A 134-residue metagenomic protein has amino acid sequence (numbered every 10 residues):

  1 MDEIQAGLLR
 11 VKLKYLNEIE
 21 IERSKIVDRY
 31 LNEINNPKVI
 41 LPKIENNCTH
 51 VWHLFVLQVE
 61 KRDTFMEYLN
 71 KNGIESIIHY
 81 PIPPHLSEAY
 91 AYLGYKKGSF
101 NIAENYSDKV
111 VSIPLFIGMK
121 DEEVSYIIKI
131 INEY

Functional and structural regions predicted by a protein language model:
M1-Y134: PLP-dependent aminotransferase class I/II
